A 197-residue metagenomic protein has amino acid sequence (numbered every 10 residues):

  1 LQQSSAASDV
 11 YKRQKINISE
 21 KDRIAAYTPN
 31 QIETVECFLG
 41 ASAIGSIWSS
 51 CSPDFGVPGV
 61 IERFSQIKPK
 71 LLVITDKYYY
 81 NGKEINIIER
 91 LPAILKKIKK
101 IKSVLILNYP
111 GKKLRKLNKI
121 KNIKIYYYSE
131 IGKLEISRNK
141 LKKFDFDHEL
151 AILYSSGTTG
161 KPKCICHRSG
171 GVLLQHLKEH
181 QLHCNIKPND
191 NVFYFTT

Functional and structural regions predicted by a protein language model:
L1-A7, Y11: Single conserved hydrophobic/aromatic residue that forms the stacking wall/gate of nucleotide- or nucleobase-binding
S4, K15-I18, Q66, K97-I98 (+2 more regions): Alpha-helix termination/capping residues and helix-transition junctions
D9-N17, K178-N185: Short internal alpha-helix immediately C-terminal to a glycine-rich phosphate-binding loop in Rossmann-like
K12-I61, N191-T197: Conserved AMP-binding/adenylate-forming
K15-I16, A43-S129: Structural core segment of the AMP-binding/adenylate-forming
D22, K70, K102, D147 (+1 more regions): Conserved acidic residues
S46-S49, F55, F64-D76, L150-L153 (+1 more regions): AMP-binding/adenylate-forming
L105-I106, N118-Y154, K161, G171-H176 (+1 more regions): Conserved pre-ATP/AMP-binding loop-to-beta segment of ANL
